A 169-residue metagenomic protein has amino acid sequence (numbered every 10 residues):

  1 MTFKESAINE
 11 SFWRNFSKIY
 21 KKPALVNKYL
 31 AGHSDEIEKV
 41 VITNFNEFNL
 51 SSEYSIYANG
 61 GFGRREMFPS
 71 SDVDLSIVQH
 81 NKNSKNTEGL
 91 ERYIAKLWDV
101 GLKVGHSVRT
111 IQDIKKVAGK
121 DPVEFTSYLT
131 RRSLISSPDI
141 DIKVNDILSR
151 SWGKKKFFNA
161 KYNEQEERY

Functional and structural regions predicted by a protein language model:
M1, K143-R150: Charged, low-complexity surface segments at secondary-structure and domain boundaries
M1-F3, V26, G32, I77-H80 (+3 more regions): Metal-dependent phosphohydrolase cores
M1-S52, S70: N-terminal regions immediately upstream of nucleotidyltransferase
E5-N9, N86, F158: Generic alpha-helical segment signature
K22-Y29, H33, K85, R150 (+2 more regions): Non-transmembrane, amphipathic alpha-helical segments
N27, N59, R64, T126 (+1 more regions): Generic secondary-structure boundary/loop-capping signal
S34-I42, F48, S76, T87-K143 (+1 more regions): Conserved catalytic core of two-metal-ion nucleotidyltransferases
I37-T87: Active-site nucleotide-donor binding segment shared across nucleotidyl transfer reactions
